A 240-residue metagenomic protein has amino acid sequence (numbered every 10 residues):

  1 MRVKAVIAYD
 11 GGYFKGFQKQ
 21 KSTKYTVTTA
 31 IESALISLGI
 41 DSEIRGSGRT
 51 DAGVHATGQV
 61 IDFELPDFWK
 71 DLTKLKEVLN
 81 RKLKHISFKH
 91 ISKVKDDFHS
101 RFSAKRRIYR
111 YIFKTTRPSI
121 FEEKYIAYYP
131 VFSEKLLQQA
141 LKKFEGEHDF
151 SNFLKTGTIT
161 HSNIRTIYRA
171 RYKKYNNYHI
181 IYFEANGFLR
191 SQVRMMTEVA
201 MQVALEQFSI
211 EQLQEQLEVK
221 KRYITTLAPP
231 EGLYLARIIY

Functional and structural regions predicted by a protein language model:
M1-Y240: Structured-RNA-binding interfaces characteristic of tRNA pseudouridine synthases
